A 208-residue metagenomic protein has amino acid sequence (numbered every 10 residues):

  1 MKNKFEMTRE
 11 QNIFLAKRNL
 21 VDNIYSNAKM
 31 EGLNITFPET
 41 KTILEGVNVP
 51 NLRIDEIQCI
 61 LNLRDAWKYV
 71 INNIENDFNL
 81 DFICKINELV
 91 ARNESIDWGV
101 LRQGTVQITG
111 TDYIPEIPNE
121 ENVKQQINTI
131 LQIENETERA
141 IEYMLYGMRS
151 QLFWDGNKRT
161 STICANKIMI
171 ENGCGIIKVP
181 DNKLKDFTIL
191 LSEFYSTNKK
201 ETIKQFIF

Functional and structural regions predicted by a protein language model:
M1-F208: FIC/Doc superfamily catalytic core
